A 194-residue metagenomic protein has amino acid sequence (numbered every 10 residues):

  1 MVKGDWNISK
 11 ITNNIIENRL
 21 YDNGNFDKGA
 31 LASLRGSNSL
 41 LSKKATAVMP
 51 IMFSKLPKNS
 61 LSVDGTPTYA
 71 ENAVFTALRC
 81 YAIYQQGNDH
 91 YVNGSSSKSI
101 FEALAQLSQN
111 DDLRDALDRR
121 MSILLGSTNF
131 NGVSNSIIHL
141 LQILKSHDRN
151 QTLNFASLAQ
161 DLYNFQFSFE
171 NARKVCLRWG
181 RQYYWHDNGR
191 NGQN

Functional and structural regions predicted by a protein language model:
M1-K3, V63, N191-N194: Acidic, serine/threonine-rich, charge-biased low-complexity segments in large eukaryotic scaffold/adaptor proteins
G4-W6, K10-L61, G65, T76: N-terminal domain-start signal
D22, S37-L40, T66-A70, V92 (+3 more regions): Conserved aromatic-histidine-acidic binding/catalytic patches
K28, A32, T46, P50 (+6 more regions): Non-catalytic, well-ordered alpha-helical scaffold segments
P57-L107: Aromatic- and glycine-enriched beta-alpha-beta binding-site module
S95-F165: Conserved binding-pocket/active-site segment within a compact domain
S146-N194: Alpha-helical oligomerization segments
